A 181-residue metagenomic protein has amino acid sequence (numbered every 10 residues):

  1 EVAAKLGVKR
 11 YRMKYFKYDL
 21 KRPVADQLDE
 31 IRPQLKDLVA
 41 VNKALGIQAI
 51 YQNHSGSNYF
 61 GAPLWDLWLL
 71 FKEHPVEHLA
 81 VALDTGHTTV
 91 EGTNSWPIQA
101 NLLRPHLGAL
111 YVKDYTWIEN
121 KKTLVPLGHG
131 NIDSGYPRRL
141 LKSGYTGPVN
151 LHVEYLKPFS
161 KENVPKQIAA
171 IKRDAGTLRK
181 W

Functional and structural regions predicted by a protein language model:
E1-A80, V90, I168: Active-site acidic/histidine proton-transfer and metal-coordination neighborhood in alpha/beta enzyme cores
G7, L64-L83, T89-W181: Histidine-acidic metal/acid-base catalytic patches
